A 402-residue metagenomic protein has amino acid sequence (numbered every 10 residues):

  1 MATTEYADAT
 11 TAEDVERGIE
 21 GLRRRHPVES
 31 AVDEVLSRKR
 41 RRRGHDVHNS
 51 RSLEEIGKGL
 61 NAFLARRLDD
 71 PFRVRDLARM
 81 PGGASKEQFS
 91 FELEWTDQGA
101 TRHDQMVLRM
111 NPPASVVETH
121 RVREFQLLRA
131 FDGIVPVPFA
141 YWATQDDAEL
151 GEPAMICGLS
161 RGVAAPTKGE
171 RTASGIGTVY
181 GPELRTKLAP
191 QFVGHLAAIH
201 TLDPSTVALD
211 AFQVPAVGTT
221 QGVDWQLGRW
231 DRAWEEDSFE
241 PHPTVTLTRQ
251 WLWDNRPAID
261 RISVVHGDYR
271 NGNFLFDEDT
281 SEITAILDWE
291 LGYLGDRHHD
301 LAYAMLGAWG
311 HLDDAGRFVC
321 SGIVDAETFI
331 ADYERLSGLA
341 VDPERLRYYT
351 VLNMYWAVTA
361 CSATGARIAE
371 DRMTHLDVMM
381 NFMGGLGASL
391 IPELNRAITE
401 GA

Functional and structural regions predicted by a protein language model:
Y6-R73: Juxta-kinase regulatory segment immediately upstream of eukaryotic protein kinase catalytic domains
R75-L247, W251, R256-R261, E278-T280: ATP-binding pocket architecture of kinase catalytic cores
I262-V264, T284: Conserved protein kinase catalytic-loop anchor
V264-H266, N271: Catalytic-loop of the protein kinase fold
F274-F276: Hydrophobic residue at the +6 position relative to the catalytic HRD Asp in the kinase catalytic loop
L287-G292: Activation of the activation-loop gatekeeper triad in protein kinase-fold domains
H299-G338, L352-D371: Active-site activation/catalytic loop segments of kinase-like enzymes and analogous catalytic loops in related
A340-L352: All-alpha amphipathic helical-bundle segments outside canonical DNA-binding/catalytic cores that form hydrophobic
